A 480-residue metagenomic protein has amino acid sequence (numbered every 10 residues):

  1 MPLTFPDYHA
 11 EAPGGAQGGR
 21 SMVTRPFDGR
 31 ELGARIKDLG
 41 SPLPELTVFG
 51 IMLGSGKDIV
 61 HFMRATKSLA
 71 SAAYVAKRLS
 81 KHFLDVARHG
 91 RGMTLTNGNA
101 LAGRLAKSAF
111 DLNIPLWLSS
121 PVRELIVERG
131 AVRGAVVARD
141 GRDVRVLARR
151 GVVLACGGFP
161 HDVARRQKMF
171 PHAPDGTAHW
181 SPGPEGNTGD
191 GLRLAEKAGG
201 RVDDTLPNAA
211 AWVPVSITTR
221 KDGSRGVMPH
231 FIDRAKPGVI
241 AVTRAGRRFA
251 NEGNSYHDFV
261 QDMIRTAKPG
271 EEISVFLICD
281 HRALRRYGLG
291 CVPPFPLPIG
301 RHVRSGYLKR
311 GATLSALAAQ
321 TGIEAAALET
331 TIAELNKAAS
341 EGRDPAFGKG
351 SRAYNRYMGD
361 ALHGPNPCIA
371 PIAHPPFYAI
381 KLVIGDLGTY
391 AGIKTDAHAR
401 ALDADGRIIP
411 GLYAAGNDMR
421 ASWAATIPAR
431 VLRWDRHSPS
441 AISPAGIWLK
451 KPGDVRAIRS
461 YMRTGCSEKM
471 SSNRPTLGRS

Functional and structural regions predicted by a protein language model:
M1-D140, V163-A164, V213-I217, I332 (+2 more regions): Conserved redox-cofactor binding core of oxidoreductases
D7-Y74, L192-L194, A198-I323, A327: An anion/pyrophosphate-binding glycine-rich loop and adjacent beta-alpha core in soluble alpha-beta enzymes
G92-N99, D111, R139-T218, W434 (+1 more regions): Glycine-rich loop(s) and the adjacent beta-strand/alpha-helix scaffold that form part
E124, A131, A327-S422, T426: A glycine-rich dinucleotide-binding beta-alpha-beta segment and adjacent secondary-structure elements that constitute
V144-R145, R149-G151, G288-P294, L387-D454: C-terminal structured subdomain/cap of oxidoreductase catalytic cores
P182, M228-D233, N254, L382-G392: Short Gly/Pro-enriched turn/cap motifs at secondary-structure boundaries
L194-R201, T321, E329, R436-R456: Internal hydrophobic alpha-helix adjacent to the cofactor/substrate pocket in enzyme cavities
